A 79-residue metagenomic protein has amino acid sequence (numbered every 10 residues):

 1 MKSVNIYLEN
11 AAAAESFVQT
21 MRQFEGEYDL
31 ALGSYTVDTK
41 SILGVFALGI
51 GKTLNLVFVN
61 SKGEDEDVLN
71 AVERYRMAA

Functional and structural regions predicted by a protein language model:
M1-N5, T53: Intrinsic-disorder/low-complexity, polar/charged segments enriched in Ser/Thr/Lys/Arg/Asp/Glu/Gln
V4-Y7, R22, D29, R76: N-terminal intrinsically disordered, cationic/polar leader segments that include organellar targeting peptides
I6, S34, V57: Glycine- and other small-residue-rich loops at beta-strand/loop junctions that grip anionic moieties
L8-A11, K62: Electropositive phosphate-/nucleotide-binding environments in soluble metabolic enzymes
A11-F24, T36-I50, N70: Amphipathic alpha-helical interaction surfaces in cytosolic regulatory modules
F24-Y28, K52, A79: Secondary-structure boundary/capping positions in well-ordered alpha/beta enzyme cores
E27-Y35: Conserved interaction-surface patches within small, structured recognition/assembly domains
T53-A79: C-terminal structural segments of small proteins and small subunits
